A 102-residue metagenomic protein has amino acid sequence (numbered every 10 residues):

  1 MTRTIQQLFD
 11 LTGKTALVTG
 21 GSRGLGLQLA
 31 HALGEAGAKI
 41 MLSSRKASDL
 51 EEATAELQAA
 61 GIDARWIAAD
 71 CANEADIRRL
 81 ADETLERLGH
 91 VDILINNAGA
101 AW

Functional and structural regions predicted by a protein language model:
M1-L17: Flexible N-terminal pre-Rossmann segment of NAD(P)-dependent oxidoreductases
T15, S22-G24: Conserved glycine-rich cofactor-binding loop
G24, Q28, A101: NAD(P)H-binding Rossmann-fold N-terminus in SDR/SDR-like oxidoreductases, specifically the glycine-rich beta1-alpha1
L33: Aromatic pocket-lining residues of Rossmann-like dinucleotide-binding sites
A36-E52: Conserved glycine-rich Rossmann-like NAD(P)H-binding loop of the short-chain dehydrogenase/reductase
A47-S48, A68-L80: The beta1-alpha1 cofactor-binding region of Rossmann-like NAD(H)/NADP(H)-dependent oxidoreductases
A60-D63, E83-N96, W102: A glycine-rich helix->loop->beta "capping" turn within Rossmann-like NAD(P)(H)-dependent oxidoreductase domains
